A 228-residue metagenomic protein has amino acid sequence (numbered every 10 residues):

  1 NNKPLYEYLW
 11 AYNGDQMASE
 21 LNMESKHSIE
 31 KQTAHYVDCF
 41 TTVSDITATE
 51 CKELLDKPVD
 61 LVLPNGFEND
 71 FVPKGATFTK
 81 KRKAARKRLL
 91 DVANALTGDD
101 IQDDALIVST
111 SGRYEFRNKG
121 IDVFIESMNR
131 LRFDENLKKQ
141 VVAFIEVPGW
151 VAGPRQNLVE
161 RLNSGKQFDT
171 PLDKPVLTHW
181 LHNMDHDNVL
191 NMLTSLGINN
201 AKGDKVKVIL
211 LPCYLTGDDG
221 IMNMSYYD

Functional and structural regions predicted by a protein language model:
N1-D228: Catalytic cores of nucleotide-sugar-dependent glycosyltransferases that transfer UDP/GDP/TDP-activated
